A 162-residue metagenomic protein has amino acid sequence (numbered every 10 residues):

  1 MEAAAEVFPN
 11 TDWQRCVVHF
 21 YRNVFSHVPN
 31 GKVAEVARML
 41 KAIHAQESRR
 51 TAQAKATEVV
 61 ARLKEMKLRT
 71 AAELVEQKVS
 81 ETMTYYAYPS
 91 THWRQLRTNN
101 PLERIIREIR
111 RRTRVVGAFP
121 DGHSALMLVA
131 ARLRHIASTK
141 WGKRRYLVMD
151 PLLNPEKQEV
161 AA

Functional and structural regions predicted by a protein language model:
A3-M39: Conserved beta-strand -> loop -> alpha-helix junction used to position metal-binding or nucleic-acid-contacting
A45-A162: Acidic/histidine-rich catalytic cores and adjacent linkers of DNA breakage/strand-transfer/modification proteins
